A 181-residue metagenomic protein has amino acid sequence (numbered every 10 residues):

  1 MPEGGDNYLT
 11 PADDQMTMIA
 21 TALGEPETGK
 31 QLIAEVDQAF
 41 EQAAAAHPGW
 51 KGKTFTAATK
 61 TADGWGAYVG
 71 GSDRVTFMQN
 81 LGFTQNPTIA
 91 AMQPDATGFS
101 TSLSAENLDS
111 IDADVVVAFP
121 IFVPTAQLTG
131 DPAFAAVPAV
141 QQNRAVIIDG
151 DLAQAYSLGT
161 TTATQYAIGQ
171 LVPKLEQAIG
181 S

Functional and structural regions predicted by a protein language model:
M1-A62, S157-S181: Extracytoplasmic substrate-binding proteins
H47, V75, A136-V137: Short secondary-structure boundary/capping segments
T56, N86, A145-I147: General small-molecule cofactor/ligand-binding pocket signal
T61-W65, P94: Short, catalytically relevant binding-site loops at active-site mouths
V69-F99, L152: Alpha-helical, coiled-coil/dimerization segments enriched in small aliphatic residues
A96-S104, G130: N-terminal post-signal-peptidase region of extra-cytosolic proteins
S102-D112: Short helices/loops that flank or line small-molecule/ion binding pockets
I111-S181: Structured C-terminal subdomain patch of bacterial secreted/periplasmic proteins
